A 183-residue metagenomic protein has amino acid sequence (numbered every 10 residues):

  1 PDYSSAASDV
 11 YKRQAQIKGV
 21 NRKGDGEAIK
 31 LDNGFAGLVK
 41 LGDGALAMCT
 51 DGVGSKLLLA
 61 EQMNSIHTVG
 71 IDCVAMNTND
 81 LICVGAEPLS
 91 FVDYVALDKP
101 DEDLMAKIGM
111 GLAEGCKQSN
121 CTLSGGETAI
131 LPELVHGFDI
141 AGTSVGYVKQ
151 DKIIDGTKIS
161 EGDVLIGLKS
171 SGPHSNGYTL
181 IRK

Functional and structural regions predicted by a protein language model:
P1-A7, Y11: Single conserved hydrophobic/aromatic residue that forms the stacking wall/gate of nucleotide- or nucleobase-binding
A15-S171: Glycine-rich phosphate/pyrophosphate-binding loop regions near the starts of catalytic domains
Y178-K183: Short, compositionally biased
